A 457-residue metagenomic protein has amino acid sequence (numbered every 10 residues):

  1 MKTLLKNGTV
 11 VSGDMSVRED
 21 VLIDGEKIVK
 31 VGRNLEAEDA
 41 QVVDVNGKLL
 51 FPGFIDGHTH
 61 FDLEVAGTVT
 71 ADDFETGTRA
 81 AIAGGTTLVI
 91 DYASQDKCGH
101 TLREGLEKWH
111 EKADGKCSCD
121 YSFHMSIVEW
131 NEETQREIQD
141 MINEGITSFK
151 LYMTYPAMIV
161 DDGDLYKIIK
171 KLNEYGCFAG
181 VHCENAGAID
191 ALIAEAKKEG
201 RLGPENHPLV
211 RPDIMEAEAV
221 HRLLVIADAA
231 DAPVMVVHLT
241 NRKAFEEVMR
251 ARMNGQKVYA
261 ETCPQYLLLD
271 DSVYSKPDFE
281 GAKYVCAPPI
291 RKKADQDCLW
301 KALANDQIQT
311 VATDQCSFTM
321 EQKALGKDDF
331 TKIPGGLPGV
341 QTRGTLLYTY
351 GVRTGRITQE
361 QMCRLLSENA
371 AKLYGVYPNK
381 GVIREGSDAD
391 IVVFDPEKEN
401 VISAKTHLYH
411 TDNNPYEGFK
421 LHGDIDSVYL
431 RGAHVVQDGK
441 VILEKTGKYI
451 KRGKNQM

Functional and structural regions predicted by a protein language model:
M1-L4, T9-G53: Histidine-rich, glycine-flanked metal-binding segment
G8, E26, G47, H58 (+14 more regions): Divalent metal-coordination and catalytic microenvironments
G8, L325-D329, E385-K451: C-terminal cap of metal-dependent C-N hydrolases
V45-K116, E133: Metal-associated gating/positioning segment near the N- to mid-region
T86-I90, S118-S122, T147-S148, I226-V234 (+1 more regions): Short, surface-exposed connector motifs at secondary-structure boundaries
K112-S126: A glycine-rich helix N-cap at a beta->alpha junction
E133-M153, A157-V311: Histidine/acidic residue-rich metal-binding segments in metalloenzymes
L202-D231, K283, N305, Q309-V311 (+1 more regions): His/Asp/Glu-enriched, well-ordered alpha-helical/loop segment that forms or immediately abuts the divalent-metal
